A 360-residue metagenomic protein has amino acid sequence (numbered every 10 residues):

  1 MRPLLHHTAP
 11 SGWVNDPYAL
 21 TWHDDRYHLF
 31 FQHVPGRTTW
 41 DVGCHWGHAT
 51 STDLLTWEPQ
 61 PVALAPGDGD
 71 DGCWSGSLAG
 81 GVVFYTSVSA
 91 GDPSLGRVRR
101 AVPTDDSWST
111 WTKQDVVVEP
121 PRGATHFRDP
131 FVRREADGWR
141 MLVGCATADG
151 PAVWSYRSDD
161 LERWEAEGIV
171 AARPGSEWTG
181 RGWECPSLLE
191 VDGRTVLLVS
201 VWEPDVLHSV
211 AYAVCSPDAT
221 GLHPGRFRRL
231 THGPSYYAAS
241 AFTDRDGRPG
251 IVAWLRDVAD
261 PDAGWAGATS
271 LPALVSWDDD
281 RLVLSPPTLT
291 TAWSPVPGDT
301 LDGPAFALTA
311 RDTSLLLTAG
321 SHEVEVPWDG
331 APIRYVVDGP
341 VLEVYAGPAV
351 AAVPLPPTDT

Functional and structural regions predicted by a protein language model:
M1-Y18, R37-W40, L55-A79, S107-R134 (+4 more regions): Surface loop/turn signatures of beta-propeller and other carbohydrate-active proteins
R26-L29, G81-F84, G138-M141, R194-L197 (+1 more regions): Entry beta-strands of beta-propeller and related beta-repeat scaffolds
F30-V34, Y85-S89, V143-T147, V199-W202 (+1 more regions): Beta-strand C-termini and the immediately following turn/loop, strongest in propeller blades
T39-C44, G91-G96, A146-P151, D205-V210 (+1 more regions): Short, solvent-exposed loop/turn segments at conserved positions within beta-propeller repeat blades
H45-D53, R97-D106, V153-L161, S209-A219 (+1 more regions): Beta-propeller blade signature
V83-D115: Carboxylate/His-rich catalytic cores and anion/metal-binding grooves
P130-T220: Internal metal/ion-chelating core segments
S216-T360: Beta-rich accessory regions
